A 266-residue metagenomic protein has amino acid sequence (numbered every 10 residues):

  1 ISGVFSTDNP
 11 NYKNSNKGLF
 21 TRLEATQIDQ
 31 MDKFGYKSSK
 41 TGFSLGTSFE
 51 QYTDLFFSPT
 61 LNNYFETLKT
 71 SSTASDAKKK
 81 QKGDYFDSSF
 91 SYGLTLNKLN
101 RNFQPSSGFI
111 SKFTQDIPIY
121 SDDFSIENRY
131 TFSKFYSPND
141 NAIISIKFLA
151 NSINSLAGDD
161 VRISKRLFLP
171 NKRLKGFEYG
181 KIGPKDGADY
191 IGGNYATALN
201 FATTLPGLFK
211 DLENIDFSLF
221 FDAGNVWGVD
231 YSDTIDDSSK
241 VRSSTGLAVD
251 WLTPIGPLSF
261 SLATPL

Functional and structural regions predicted by a protein language model:
I1-K112, F135-Y136, A142, P170-G176 (+4 more regions): Gram-negative/organellar outer-membrane beta-barrel architecture
T7, F132, F148, F201 (+3 more regions): Hydrophobic, well-ordered secondary-structure elements that form the walls of internal hydrophobic environments
K33, T67-T73, L156-R166, V229-D233: Outer-membrane beta-barrel and related beta-rich outer-membrane complex signature in Gram-negative bacteria
T41-L45, I110-I119, D123-L156: Transmembrane beta-barrel strand/turn architecture of Gram-negative outer membrane proteins
D140-F220, G228: Extracytoplasmic gating/loop element in the C-terminal half of outer-membrane beta-barrel translocons and assembly
F220-A223, T245: An acidic/polar, Gly/Ser/Thr-rich interaction patch typically located in mid-to-C-terminal regions of proteins
D230-L266: C-terminal beta-signal and terminal closure region of outer-membrane beta-barrel proteins
